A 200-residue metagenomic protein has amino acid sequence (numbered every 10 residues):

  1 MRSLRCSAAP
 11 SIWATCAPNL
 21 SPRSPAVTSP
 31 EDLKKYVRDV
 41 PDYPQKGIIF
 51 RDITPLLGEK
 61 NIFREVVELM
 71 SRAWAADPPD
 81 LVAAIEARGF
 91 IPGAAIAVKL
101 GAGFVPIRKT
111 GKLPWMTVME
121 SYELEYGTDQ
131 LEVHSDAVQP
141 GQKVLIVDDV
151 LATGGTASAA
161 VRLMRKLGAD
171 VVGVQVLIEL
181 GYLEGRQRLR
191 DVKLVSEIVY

Functional and structural regions predicted by a protein language model:
M1-L4, A8-L20: Cationic, amphipathic, low-complexity alpha-helical segments enriched in hydrophobics plus arginine/proline
P25-P79: Active-site-facing substrate-recognition patch
T28-S29, L33-K35, S158-Y200: PRPP-dependent phosphoribosyltransferase catalytic core
P79-E86: Short glycine-rich phosphate-binding loop at a beta-alpha junction
D80, Q142, V172: Conserved acidic residues
I91-A102, V161: Short Gly/Thr/Asp-enriched flexible loops that form oxyanion-binding sites at enzyme active sites
A102-L145: Short, glycine/charge-rich flexible loops or terminal/linker lids adjacent to PRPP-binding catalytic cores
D149, G154: Conserved G/P- and acidic residue-centered "switch" motifs that form tight phosphate/ATP-binding loops in soluble
